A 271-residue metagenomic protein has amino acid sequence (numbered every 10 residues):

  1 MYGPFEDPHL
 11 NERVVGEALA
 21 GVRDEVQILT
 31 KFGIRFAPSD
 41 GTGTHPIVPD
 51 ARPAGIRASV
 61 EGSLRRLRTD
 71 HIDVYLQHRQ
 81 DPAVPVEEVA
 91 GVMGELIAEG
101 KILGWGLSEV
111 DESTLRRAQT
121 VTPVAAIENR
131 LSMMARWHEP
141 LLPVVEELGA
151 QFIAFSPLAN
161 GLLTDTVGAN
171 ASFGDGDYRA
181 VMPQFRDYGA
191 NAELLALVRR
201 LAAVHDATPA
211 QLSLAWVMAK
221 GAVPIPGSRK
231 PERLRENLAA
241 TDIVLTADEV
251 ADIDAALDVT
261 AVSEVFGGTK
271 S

Functional and structural regions predicted by a protein language model:
M1-E17, R79-V86: Glycine-rich, proline-tolerant flexible connector loops at the mouths of alpha/beta enzymes
P4, Q80-T269: Beta/alpha (TIM)-barrel catalytic core signal, keyed to glycine-rich beta->alpha loops juxtaposed to Asp/Glu that bind
H9-T30, G91, E95, E99-G100: Alpha-helix-loop-beta-strand connector modules within alpha/beta enzyme cores
N11, P53-I56, V60, V86-V89 (+1 more regions): Aromatic/hydrophobic pocket-lining residues that form the small-molecule binding cavity in soluble enzyme cores
E12-D24, V60-R65, L141-G149: Short amphipathic alpha-helices and their capping/turn segments at secondary-structure boundaries
T42-R57, H78: Active-site mouth loops of central-metabolism enzymes
A51-L67, D111-L115: Short, acidic/polar
L64-V84: Active-site groove signature of glycoside hydrolases
